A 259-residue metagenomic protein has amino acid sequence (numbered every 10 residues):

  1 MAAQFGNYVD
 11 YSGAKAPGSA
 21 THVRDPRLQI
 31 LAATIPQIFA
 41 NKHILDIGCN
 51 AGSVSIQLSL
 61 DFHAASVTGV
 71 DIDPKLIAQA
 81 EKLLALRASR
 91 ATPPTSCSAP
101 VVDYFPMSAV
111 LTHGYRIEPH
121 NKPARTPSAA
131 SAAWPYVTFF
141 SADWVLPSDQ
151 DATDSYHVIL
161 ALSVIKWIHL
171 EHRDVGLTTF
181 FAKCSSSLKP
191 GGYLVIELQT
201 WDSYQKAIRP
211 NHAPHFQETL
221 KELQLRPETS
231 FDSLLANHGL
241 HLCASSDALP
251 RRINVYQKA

Functional and structural regions predicted by a protein language model:
T21-K42, Q57: Conserved alpha-helix/loop element of class I SAM-dependent methyltransferases that forms part of the SAM/SAH-binding
K42-N50: Conserved class I S-adenosyl-L-methionine
A51-H63: Conserved SAM-binding loop of SAM-dependent methyltransferases across substrates and taxa, primarily the Class I
A80-E81: Conserved SAM-binding loop
L86-S148: S-adenosyl-L-methionine
D149-I159: A short acidic, Gly/Pro-enriched loop at the edge of an enzyme's catalytic core that lines a small-molecule cofactor
T178-P190: A short glycine-rich, Lys/Arg-flanked "PGG" loop and its adjoining helix->strand segment in the class I
P190-L198: Conserved beta-strand signature within the Rossmann-like core of class I S-adenosyl-L-methionine
